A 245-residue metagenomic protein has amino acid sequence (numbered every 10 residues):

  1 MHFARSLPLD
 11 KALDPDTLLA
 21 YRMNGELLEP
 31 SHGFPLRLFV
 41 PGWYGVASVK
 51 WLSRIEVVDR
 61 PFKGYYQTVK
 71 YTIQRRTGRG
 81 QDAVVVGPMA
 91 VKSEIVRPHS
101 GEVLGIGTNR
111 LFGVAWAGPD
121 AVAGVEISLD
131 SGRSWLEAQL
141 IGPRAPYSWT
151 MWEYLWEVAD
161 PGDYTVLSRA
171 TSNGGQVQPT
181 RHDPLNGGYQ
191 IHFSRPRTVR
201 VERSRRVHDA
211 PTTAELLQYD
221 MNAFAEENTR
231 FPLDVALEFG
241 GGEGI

Functional and structural regions predicted by a protein language model:
M1-V235: Extended, aromatic/histidine-rich regions of cofactor-dependent oxidoreductases associated with respiratory
